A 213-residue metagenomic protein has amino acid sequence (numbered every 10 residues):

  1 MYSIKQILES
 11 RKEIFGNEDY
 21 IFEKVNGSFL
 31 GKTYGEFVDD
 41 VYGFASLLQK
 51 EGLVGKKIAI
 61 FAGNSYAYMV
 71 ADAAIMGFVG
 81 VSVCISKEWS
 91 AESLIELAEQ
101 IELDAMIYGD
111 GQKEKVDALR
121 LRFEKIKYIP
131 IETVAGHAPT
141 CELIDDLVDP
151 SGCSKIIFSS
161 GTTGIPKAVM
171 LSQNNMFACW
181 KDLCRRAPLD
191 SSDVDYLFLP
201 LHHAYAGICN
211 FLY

Functional and structural regions predicted by a protein language model:
M1-Y20: A short N-terminal helical cap/helix-turn-helix that marks the beginning of AMP-binding/adenylate-forming
G16-D19, T140-F158, I165, P188-V194: Conserved pre-ATP/AMP-binding loop-to-beta segment of ANL
Y20-G52, K56-S65, M69, A73 (+3 more regions): Conserved AMP-binding/adenylate-forming core of the ANL superfamily
G31-Y34, S154-W180: Conserved AMP-binding A3 loop
V38-G43, V169-D190, D195-F198, I208: Conserved structural elements of the adenylate-forming
A74-F78, A206-Y213: Conserved short alpha-helical elements in the N-terminal third of ANL/AMP-binding
K87-V116, C179-Y196: Conserved ATP-dependent adenylate/AMP-binding module captured primarily in the ANL superfamily
G111-P150: ANL superfamily adenylate-forming
